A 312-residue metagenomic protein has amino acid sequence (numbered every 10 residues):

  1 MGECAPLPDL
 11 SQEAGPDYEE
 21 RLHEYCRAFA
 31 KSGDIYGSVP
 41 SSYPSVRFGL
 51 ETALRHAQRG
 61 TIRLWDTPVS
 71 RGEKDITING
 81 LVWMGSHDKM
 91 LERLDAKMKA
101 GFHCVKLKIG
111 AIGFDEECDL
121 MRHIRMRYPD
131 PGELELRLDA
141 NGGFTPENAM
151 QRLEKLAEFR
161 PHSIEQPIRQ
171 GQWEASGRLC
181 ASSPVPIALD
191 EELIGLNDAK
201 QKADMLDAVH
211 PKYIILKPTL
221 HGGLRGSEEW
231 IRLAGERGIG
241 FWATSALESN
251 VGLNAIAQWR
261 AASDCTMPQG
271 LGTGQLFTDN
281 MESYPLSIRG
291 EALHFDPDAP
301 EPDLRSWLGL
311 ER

Functional and structural regions predicted by a protein language model:
M1-L136, N141-G143, M150, K155-A157 (+1 more regions): N-terminal capping/lid subdomain adjacent to the active-site entrance of alpha/beta enzymes
C26-F29, G33-Y36, K212, R237-A243 (+1 more regions): A short pocket-lining beta-strand/turn micro-motif at the edge of beta-sheets
I78-V82, I109, A188, A243 (+2 more regions): Long, contiguous hydrophobic alpha-helical segments, chiefly transmembrane helices and signal peptides
W83, E192, G274: Residues that form or immediately flank small-molecule/cofactor binding pockets and catalytic motifs
I112-R260, F277-I288: Catalytic core of soluble alpha/beta enzymes
A246-R312: Flexible C-terminal active-site loop/helix
